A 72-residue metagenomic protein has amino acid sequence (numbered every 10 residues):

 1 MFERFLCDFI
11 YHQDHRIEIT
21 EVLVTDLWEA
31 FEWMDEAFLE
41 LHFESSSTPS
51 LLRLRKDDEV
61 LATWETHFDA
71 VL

Functional and structural regions predicted by a protein language model:
M1-I17: Short aromatic-glycine-(Arg/Gly/Cys) micro-motifs in beta-strand/loop hairpins
R4, L23-T25, D35, H67-L72: A structural signal for the main folded, soluble domain(s) of proteins
C7, M34, L52-L54: Hydrophobic beta-strand residues in large extracellular and virion-surface proteins
I17-I19, S47: Short, surface-exposed coil-to-beta transition loops
T20-E21, W64: Short hydrophobic alpha-helix segments
T25-S45: A short, charged, amphipathic alpha-helix used as a generic interaction element across diverse proteins
E40-L72: Short, mixed-charge low-complexity intrinsically disordered segments
